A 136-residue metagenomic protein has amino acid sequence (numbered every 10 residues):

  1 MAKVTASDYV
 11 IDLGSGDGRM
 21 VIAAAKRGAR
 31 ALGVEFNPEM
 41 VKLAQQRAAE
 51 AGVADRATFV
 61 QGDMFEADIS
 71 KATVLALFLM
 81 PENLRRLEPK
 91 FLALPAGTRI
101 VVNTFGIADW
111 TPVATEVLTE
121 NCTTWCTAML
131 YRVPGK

Functional and structural regions predicted by a protein language model:
M1-S7: Conserved alpha-helix/loop element of class I SAM-dependent methyltransferases that forms part of the SAM/SAH-binding
S7-G14: Conserved class I S-adenosyl-L-methionine
D17-A29: Conserved SAM-binding loop of SAM-dependent methyltransferases across substrates and taxa, primarily the Class I
R30-E35: Conserved SAM-binding motif I beta-strand of class I
V41-K71: S-adenosyl-L-methionine
S70-R86: A short SAM/SAH-binding and catalytic strip from SAM-dependent methyltransferases
E82-K136: C-terminal substrate-binding/active-site "lid" region of AdoMet-derived donor-dependent transferases
